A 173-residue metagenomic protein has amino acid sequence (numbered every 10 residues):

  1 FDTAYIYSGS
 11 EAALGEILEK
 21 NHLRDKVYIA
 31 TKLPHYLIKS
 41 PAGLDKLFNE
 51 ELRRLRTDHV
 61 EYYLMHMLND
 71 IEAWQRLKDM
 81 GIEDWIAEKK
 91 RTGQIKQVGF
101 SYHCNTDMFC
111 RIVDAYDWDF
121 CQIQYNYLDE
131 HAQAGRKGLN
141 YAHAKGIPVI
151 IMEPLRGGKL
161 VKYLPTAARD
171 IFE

Functional and structural regions predicted by a protein language model:
F1, L14, I29, E51 (+4 more regions): Conserved, mostly hydrophobic/aromatic
D2-V27: N-terminal binding-site loop/beta-alpha segment at the start of enzyme catalytic domains that lines or forms
A4-A12, Y36-A42, I71-W74, Y127-Q133: Acidic-and-aromatic substrate-binding clefts and catalytic sites of carbohydrate-active enzymes
G15-E19, L44-L55, R136-A144: Short amphipathic alpha-helices and their capping/turn segments at secondary-structure boundaries
D25-L37, Y63-H66: A short, structured active-site edge motif that brings together acidic residues
K39-R56, H103-V113: Short, acidic/polar
L52-W74: Active-site groove signature of glycoside hydrolases
L68-E173: Beta/alpha (TIM)-barrel catalytic core signal, keyed to glycine-rich beta->alpha loops juxtaposed to Asp/Glu that bind
